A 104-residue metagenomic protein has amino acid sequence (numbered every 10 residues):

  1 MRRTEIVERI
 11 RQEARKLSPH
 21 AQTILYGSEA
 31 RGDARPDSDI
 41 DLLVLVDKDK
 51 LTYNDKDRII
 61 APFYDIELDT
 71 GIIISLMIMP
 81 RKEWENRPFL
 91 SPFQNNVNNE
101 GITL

Functional and structural regions predicted by a protein language model:
M1-Q22, A30-G32, P36, D47-L104: Catalytic core of pol beta-like nucleotidyltransferases
I40-L45: Short beta-strand->loop micro-motif that forms the acidic, two-metal-ion catalytic signature in nucleotide-processing
